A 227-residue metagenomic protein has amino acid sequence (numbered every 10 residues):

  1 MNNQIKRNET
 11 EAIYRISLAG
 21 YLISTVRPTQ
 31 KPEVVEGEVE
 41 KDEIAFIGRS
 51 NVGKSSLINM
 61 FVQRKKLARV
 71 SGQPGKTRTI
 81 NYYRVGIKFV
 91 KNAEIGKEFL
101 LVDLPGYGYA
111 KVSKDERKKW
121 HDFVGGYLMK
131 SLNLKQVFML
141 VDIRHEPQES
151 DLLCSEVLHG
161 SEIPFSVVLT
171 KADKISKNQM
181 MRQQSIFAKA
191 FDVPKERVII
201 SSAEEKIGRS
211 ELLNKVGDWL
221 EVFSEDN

Functional and structural regions predicted by a protein language model:
N2-Y109, V222, D226: Conserved G1/Walker A P-loop phosphate-binding module
I16-K31, K174-N227: Canonical P-loop GTPase G-domain recognition
V35-E36, F61, K114-R117, L152-E156 (+2 more regions): Short, glycine/charged-enriched secondary-structure capping and boundary segments
I44-V52, I58, K65, R84-I87 (+7 more regions): Structured catalytic cores of enzymes that bind and process phosphorylated ligands/cofactors
N59, G106, H145, D173 (+1 more regions): Catalytic acidic motif of RecA-like/P-loop NTPases
T77, R117-H121, R209: Amphipathic alpha-helical transducer elements in NTP-driven molecular machines
Y107-R117, K174-S176: Flexible beta-alpha connector loops of hexameric P-loop NTPases
H121-E196: Conserved C-terminal guanine-recognition region of P-loop GTPase G domains, centered on the G4
